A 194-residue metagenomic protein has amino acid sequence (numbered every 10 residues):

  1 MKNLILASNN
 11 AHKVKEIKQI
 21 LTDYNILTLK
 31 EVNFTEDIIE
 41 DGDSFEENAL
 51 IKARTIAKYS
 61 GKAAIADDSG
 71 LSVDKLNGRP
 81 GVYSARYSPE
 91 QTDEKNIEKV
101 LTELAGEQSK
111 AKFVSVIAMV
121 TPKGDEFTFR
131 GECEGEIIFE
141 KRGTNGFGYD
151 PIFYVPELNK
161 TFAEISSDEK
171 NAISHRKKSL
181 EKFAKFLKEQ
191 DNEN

Functional and structural regions predicted by a protein language model:
K2-I5, H12-I20, Y24-N194: Anionic-ligand binding patches
